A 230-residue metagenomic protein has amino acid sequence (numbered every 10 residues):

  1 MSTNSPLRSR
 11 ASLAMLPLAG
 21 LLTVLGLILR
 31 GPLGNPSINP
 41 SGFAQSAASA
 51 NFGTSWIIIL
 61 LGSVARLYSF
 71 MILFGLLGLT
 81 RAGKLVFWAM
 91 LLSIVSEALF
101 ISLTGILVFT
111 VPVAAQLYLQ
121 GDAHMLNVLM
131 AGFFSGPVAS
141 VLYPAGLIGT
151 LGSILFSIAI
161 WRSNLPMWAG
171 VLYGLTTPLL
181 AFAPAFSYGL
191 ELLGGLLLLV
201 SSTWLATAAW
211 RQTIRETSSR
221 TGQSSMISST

Functional and structural regions predicted by a protein language model:
S2-T230: Hydrophobic, aromatic-enriched alpha-helical segments typical of multi-pass transmembrane helices
